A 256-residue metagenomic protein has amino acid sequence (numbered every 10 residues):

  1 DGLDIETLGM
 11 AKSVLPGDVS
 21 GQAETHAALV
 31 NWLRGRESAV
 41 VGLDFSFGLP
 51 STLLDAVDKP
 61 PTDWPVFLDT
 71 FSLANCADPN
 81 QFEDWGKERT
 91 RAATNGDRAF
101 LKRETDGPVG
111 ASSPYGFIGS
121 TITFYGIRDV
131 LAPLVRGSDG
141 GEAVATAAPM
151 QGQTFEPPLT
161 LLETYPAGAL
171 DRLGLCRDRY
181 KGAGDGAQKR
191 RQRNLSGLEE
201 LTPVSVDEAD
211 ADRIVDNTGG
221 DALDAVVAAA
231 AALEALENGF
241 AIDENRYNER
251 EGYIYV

Functional and structural regions predicted by a protein language model:
D1-V256: RNase H-like (RuvC/DEDD) metal-dependent nuclease/polynucleotide-processing core
